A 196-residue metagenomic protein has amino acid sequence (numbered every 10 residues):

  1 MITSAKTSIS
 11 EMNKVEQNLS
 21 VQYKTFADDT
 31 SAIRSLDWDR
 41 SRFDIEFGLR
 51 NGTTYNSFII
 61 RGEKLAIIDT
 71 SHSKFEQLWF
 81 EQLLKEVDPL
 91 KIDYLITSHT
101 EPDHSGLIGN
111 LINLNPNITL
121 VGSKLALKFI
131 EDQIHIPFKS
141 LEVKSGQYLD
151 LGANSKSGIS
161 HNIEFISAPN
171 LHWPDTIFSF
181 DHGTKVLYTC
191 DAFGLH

Functional and structural regions predicted by a protein language model:
I9, K14, N18, K24-D28 (+1 more regions): Metallo-beta-lactamase
Y23-L83, F178-D181, K185-T189: Conserved beta-strand hairpin/beta-sheet module of binuclear metal-dependent hydrolase folds, prominently
W38, H72-K74, E101-P102, A168-H172: Short beta->alpha connector loops
E63, K74-V121: Active-site metal-binding motif and surrounding structural segment of the metallo-beta-lactamase
A66-D69, Y94-T97, E164-F165: Short catalytic-loop micro-motif centered on adjacent basic/acidic residues
T70, H99, G122-L125, P169 (+1 more regions): Glycine-rich, histidine-containing beta strand-loop boundary motifs that form or position
L114-P116, I134-P137, H182: Short, structured coil segments at secondary-structure junctions
H172, T176, T184, A192-H196: Active-site-proximal loop/helix segment associated with metal-binding centers of metalloenzymes
